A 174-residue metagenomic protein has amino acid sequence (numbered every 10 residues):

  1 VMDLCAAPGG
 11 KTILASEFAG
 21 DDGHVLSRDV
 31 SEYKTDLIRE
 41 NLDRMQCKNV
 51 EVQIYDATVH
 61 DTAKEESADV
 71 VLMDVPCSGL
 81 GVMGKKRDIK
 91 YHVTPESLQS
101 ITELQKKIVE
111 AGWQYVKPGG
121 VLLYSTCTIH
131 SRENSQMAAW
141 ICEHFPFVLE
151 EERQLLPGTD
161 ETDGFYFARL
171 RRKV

Functional and structural regions predicted by a protein language model:
V1-V174: S-adenosylmethionine
